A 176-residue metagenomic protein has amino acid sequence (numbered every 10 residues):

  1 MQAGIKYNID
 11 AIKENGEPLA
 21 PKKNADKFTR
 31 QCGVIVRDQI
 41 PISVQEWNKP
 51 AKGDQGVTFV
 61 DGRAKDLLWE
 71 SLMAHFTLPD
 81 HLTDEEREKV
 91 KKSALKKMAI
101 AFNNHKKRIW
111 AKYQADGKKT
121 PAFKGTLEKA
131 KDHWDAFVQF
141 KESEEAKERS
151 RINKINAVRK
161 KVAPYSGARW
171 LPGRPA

Functional and structural regions predicted by a protein language model:
M1-A176: Helix-rich DNA/chromatin-recognition modules in eukaryotic regulators
